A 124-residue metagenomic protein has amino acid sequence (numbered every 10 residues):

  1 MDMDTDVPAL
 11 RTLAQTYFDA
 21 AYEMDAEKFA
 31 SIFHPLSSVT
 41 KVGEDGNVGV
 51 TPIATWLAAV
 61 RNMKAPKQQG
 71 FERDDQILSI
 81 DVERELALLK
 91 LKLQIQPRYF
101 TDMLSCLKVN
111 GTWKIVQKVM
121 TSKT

Functional and structural regions predicted by a protein language model:
M1-P35, N47, T51: Short, low-complexity N-terminal intrinsically disordered segments enriched in polar/charged residues
M1-T5, D74, T101: Intrinsic disorder/low-complexity signal
A9, S38, G43-D45, G49-Y99: Surface-exposed, charged secondary-structure patches
D25, I32, G43-D45, F71 (+2 more regions): Residue-level detector of alpha-helical recognition elements and their boundaries
F33, L93-I95, V119-M120: Short beta-strand segments enriched in hydrophobic/aromatic residues within well-folded beta-rich domains
S37-S38, T124: Short secondary-structure capping/turn micro-motifs that flank functional sites
L88, Y99-T124: Short beta-strand edge/turn micro-motifs at domain boundaries
